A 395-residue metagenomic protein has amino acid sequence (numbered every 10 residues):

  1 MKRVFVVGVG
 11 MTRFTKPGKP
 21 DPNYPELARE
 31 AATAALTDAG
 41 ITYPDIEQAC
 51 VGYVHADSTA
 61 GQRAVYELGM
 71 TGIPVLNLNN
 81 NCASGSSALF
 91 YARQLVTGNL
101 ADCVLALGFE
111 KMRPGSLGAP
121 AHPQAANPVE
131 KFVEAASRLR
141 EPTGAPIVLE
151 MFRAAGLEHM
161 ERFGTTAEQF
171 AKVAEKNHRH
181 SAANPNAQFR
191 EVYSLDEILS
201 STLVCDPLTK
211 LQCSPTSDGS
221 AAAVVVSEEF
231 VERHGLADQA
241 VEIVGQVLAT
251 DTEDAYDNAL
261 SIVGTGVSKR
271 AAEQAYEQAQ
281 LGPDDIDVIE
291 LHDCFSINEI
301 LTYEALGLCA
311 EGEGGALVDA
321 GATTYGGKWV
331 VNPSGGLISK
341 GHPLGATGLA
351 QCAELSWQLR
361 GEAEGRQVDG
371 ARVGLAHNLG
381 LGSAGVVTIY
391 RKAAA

Functional and structural regions predicted by a protein language model:
M1-A83, A155, H159-A167, Q188-S194 (+2 more regions): Conserved active-site "lid/cap" helical segment
M1-P25, K172, L203-Q274, A322-S334 (+4 more regions): Condensing-enzyme catalytic core mediating Claisen C-C bond formation in acyl metabolism
G18-K19, G115-A121, A182-P185, L236 (+4 more regions): Short acidic, glycine/serine/threonine-rich loops at helix termini
Y43-G52, P74-N79, V104-G108, E168-E175 (+5 more regions): Beta-strand segments within the central parallel beta-sheet cores of soluble alpha/beta enzyme folds
Y53-V104, K111-S116, P120-M151, F189-P215 (+3 more regions): Conserved catalytic cysteine-centered active-site region of acyl-thioester-dependent Claisen-condensing enzymes
A56-V65, A255-L260, D293-A316, P343-G345 (+1 more regions): Short glycine/threonine-rich loop-to-helix capping motif typified by GTGT followed within a few residues by an Asp-Pro
N80-E110, L149-A183, A223-E229, K340-A363: Active-site-proximal alpha-helical scaffold in enzymes
I262-K269, E273-S296, A305, L337-K340: Extended C-terminal subregions enriched in glycine
